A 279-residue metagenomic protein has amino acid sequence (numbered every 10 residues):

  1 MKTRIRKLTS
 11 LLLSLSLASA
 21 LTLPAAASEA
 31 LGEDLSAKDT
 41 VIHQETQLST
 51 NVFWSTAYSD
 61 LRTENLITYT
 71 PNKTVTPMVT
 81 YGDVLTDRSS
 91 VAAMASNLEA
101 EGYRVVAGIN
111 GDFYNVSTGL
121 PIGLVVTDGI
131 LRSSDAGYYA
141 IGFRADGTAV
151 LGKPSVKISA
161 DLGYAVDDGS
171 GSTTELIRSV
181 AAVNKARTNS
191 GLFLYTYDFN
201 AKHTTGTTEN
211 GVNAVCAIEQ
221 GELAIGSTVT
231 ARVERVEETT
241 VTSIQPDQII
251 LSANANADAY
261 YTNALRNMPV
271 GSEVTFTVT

Functional and structural regions predicted by a protein language model:
R4-A26: Sec-dependent N-terminal signal peptides of Gram-positive bacterial secreted proteins and lipoproteins
R4-R6, S10, L98-E101, G119 (+1 more regions): Generic hydrophobic-segment detector
A27-N254: Zymogen propeptides
S252-N267: Short alpha-helix capping/helix-loop boundary micro-motifs
N267-F276: Loop/turn positions that initiate beta-strands
